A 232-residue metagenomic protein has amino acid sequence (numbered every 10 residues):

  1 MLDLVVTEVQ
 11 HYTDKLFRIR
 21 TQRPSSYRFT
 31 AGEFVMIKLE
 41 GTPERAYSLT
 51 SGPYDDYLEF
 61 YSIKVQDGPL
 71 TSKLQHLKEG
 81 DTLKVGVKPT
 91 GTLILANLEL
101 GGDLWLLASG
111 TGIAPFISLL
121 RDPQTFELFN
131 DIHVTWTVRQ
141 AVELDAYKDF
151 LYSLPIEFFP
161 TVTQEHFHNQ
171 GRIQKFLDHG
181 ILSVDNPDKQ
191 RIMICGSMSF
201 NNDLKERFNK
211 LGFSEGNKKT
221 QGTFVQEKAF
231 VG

Functional and structural regions predicted by a protein language model:
L2-D81: Ferredoxin-reductase
P69-G232: FNR/FR-type flavoprotein reductase catalytic core
